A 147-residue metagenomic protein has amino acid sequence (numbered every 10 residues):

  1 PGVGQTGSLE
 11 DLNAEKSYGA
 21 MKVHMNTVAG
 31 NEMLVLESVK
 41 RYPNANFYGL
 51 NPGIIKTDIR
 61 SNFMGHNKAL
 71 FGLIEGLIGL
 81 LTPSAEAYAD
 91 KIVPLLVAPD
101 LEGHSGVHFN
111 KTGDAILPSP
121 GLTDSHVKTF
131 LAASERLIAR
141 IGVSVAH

Functional and structural regions predicted by a protein language model:
P1-N44, N51-A69, I74-L77, L81: Catalytic loop of short-chain dehydrogenase/reductase
G30, A45, G49, G72-R140: C-terminal helical subdomain
S38-Y42, A98-E102, V145: Alpha-helix termini
A139-H147: Generic C-terminal helix-cap and adjacent flexible tail
